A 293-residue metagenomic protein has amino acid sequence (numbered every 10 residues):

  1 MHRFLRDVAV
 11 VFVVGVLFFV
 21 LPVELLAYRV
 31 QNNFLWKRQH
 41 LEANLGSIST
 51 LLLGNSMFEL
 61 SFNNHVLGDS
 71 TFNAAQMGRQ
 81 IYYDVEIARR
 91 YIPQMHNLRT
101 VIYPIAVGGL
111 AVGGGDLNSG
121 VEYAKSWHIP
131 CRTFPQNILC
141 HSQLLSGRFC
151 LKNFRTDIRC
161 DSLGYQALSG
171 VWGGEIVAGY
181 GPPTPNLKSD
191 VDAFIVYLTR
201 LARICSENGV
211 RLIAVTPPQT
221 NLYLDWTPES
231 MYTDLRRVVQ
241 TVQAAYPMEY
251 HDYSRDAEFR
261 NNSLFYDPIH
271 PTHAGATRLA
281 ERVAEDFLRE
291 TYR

Functional and structural regions predicted by a protein language model:
R3-L25: Hydrophobic membrane-insertion alpha-helices, especially the h-region of bacterial N-terminal signal peptides
L26-G46: Alpha-helical transmembrane signal-anchor/signal-peptide segments
T50-G54: Short hydrophobic beta-strand that contains or immediately precedes a catalytic carboxylate
M57-N137: Membrane-embedded segments
Y83-E86, T133, L139, F149 (+5 more regions): Extracytoplasmic/secreted proteins, especially bacterial periplasmic and envelope-associated proteins
Y91, F265-R293: Histidine-centered active-site loop/cap adjacent to the catalytic His in serine esterases/O-acetyl transfer systems
I105, G114-R211: Secreted/periplasmic serine-hydrolase-like ester/acetyl group-modifying domain
Q219-Y253: Substrate-gating cap/lid alpha-helix
